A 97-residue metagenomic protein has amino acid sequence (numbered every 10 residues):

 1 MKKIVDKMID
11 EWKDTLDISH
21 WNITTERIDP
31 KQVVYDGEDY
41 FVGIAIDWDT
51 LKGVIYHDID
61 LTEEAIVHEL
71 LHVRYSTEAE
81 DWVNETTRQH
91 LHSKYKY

Functional and structural regions predicted by a protein language model:
M1, V5, E63, A79 (+1 more regions): Hydrophobic (often cysteine-bearing) scaffold residues that line and stabilize catalytic clefts of nucleotide/cofactor
M1-V54, I59, Y95-K96: Auxiliary, metal-adjacent structural segments of Zn-dependent hydrolase domains
E11-D14, H72, Q89: A generic structural signal for well-ordered alpha-helical segments enriched in polar/charged residues
E64-S76: Active-site recognition of the HExxH zinc-binding catalytic motif
S76-Y97: Post-HExxH zinc-binding segment in Zn-dependent metallohydrolases
